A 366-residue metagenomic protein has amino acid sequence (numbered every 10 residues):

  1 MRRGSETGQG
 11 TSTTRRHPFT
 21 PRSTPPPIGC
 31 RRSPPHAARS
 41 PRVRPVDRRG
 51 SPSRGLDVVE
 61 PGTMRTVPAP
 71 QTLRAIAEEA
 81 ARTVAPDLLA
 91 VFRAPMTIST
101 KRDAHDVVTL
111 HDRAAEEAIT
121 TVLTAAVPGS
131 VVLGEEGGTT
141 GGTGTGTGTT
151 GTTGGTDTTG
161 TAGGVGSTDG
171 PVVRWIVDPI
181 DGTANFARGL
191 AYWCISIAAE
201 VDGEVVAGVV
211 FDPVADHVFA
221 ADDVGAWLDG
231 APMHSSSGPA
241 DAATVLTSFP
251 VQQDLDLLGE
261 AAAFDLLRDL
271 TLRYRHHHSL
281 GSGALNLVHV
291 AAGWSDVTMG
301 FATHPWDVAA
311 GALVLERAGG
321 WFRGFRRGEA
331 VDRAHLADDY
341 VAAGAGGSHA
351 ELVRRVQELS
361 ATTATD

Functional and structural regions predicted by a protein language model:
R2-T63: Compositionally biased, low-complexity flexible segments
T20, R39, D47, R54-I180 (+1 more regions): N-terminal subdomain of lithium-sensitive/metallo-dependent phosphomonoesterases centered on the IMPase/IPPase/PAP
L88, D112, L123, T183 (+5 more regions): Residue-level signal for inorganic ion chemistry
R113, E136, P179-G182, P213 (+3 more regions): Generic detector of well-ordered alpha-helical packing
D169-V224: DPxDG-like acidic metal-binding loop motif
D202, D229-G230: Short strand-turn-strand beta-turns centered on an Asx-Gly dipeptide
V206, P232-S235: Short, isolated positions in well-ordered beta-strands
S237-D366: An extended, acidic
